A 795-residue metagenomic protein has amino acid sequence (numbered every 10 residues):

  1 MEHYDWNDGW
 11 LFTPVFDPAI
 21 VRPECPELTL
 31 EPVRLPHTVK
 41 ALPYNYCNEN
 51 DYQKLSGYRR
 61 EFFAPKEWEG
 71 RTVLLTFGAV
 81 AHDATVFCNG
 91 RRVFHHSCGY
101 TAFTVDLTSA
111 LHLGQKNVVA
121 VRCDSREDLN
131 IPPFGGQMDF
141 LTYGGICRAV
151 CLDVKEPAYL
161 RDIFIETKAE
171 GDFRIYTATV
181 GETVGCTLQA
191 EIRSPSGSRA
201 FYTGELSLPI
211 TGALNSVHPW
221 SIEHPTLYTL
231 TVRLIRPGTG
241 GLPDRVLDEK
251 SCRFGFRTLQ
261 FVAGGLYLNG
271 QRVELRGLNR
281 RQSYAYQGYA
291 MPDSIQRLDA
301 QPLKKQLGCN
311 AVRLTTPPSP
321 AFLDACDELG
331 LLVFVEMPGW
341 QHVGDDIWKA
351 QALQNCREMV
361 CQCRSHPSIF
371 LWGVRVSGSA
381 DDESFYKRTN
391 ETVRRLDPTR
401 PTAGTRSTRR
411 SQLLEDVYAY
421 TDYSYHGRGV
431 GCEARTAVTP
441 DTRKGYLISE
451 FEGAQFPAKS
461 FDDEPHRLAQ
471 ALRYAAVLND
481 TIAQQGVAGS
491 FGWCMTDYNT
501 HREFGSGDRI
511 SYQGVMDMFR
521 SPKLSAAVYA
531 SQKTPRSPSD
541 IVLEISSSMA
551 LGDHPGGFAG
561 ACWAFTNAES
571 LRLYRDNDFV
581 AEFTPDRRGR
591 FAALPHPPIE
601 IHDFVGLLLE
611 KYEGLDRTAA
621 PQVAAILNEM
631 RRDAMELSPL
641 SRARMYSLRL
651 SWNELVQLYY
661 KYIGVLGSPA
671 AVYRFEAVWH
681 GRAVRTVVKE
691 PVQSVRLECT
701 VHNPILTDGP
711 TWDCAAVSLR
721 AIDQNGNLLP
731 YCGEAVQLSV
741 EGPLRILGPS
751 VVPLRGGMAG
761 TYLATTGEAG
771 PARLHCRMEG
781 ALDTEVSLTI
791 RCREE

Functional and structural regions predicted by a protein language model:
M1-P43, R122, A471, A475-L478 (+5 more regions): Accessory carbohydrate-binding/adhesion or oligomerization-edge regions at the termini of glycan-active proteins
H3-F16, T38, E49, Q53-L160 (+6 more regions): Accessory beta-strand-rich segments of carbohydrate-active enzymes
V39-A64, W68-T76, A81-C88, F94-H95 (+5 more regions): Active-site-adjacent substrate/metal-binding segments within catalytic domains of carbohydrate-active enzymes
C88, D172-G204, G560-E582, Y673-A677 (+2 more regions): Beta-strand-rich binding/interaction modules
H112-K116, G181-Q260: Extended acidic/polar, glycine-enriched regions that form or flank non-catalytic beta-rich accessory modules
R174-Y176, P302, N310-A527, Q532 (+4 more regions): Substrate-binding/catalytic cleft of secreted carbohydrate-active enzymes, primarily glycoside hydrolases
I175-A178, V232-L234, C562-T566, D713-P730 (+1 more regions): Beta-strand-rich structural segments
T481-I705, I722-Q724, C732-E734: Carbohydrate-binding surfaces of carbohydrate-active enzymes
